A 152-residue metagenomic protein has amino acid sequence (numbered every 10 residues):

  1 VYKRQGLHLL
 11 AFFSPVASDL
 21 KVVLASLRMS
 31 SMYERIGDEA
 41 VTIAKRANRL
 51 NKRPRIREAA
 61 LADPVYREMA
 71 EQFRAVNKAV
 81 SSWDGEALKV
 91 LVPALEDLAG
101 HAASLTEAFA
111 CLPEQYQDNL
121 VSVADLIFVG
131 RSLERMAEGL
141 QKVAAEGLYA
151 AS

Functional and structural regions predicted by a protein language model:
K3-S152: Cytosolic, long alpha-helical scaffolding segments
